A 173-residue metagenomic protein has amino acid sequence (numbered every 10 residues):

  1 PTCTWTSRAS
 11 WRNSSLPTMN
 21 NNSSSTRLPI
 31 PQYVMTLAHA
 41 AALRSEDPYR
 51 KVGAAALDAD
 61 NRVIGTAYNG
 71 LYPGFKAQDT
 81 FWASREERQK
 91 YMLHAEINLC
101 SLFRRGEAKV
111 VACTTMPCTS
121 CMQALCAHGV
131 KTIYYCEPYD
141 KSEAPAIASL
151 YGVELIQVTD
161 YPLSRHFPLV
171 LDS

Functional and structural regions predicted by a protein language model:
C3-S173: Zinc-dependent deaminase catalytic domain
